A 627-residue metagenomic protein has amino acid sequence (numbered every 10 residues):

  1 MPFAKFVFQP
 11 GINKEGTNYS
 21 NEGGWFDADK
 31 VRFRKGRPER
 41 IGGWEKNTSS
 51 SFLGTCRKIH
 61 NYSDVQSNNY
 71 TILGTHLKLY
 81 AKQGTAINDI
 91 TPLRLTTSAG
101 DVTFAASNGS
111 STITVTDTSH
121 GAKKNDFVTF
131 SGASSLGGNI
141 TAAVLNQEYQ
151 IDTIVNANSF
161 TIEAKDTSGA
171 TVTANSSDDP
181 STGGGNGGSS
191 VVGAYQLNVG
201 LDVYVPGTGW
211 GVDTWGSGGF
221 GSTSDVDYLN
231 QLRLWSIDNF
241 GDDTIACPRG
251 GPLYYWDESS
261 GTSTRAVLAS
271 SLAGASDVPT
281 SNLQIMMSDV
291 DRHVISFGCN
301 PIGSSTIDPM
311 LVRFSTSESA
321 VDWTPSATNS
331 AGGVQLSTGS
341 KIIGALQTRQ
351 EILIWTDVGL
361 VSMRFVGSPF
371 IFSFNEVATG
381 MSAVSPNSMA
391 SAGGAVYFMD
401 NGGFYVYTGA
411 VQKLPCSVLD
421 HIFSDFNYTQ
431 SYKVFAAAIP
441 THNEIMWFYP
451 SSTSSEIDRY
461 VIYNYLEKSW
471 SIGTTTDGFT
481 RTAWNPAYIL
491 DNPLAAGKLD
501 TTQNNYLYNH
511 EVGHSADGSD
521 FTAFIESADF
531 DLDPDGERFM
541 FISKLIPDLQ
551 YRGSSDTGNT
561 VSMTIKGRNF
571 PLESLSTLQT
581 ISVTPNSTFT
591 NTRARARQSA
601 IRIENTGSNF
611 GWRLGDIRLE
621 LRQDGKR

Functional and structural regions predicted by a protein language model:
M1-L95, V203, G211, V226 (+2 more regions): Beta-sheet repeat architectures centered on beta-propellers
E15, D89-R233, G261-V267, L272-V278: Small/polar beta-strand repeat architecture
G43-S63, L95, G216-N230, T262-V434: Beta-propeller and closely related beta-pinwheel folds
N68-Y70, D242, Q350: Structural hallmark of WD40 beta-propellers
I72-T75, A246-P248, S296-C299, I354-T356 (+2 more regions): Conserved beta-strand positions in repeat-built beta-propeller and related beta-rich domains
T75, Q83-T85, T116-G121, E163-T171 (+4 more regions): Secondary-structure transition/turn motif
K78-K82, D202-P206, L253-D257, N300-S326 (+2 more regions): Short beta-strand segments and strand-loop junctions that repeat across beta-rich extracellular domains
D242-W256: Hydrophobic or amphipathic alpha-helical targeting/insertion segments
